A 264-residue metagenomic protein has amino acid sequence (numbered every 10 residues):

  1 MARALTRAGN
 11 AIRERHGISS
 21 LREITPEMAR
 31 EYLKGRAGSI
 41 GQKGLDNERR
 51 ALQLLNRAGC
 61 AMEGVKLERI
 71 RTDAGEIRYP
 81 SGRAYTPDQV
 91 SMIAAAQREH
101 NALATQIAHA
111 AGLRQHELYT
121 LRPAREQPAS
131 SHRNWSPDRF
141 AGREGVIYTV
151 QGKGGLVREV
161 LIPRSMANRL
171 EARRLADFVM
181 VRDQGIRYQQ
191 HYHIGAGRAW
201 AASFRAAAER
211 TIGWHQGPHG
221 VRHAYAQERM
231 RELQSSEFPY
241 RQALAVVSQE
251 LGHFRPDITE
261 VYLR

Functional and structural regions predicted by a protein language model:
M1-E63: Non-catalytic DNA-binding core/recognition domains of DNA-processing enzymes
R30, A61-S91: Flexible interdomain linker/hinge and immediately adjacent N-terminus of the catalytic tyrosine-recombinase domain
P87-H116, R241: Basic, Lys/Arg- and aromatic-enriched nucleic-acid-binding interface segment
A108, Y119, V247-Q249: The alpha-helix within a helix-turn-helix
L121-R169: Conserved tyrosine-mediated DNA breakage-rejoining catalytic core shared by Y-recombinases
L161-Q227: Active-site/catalytic core of tyrosine-dependent DNA strand-transfer enzymes
A201, G213-Q234, Y240-Q249, H253: Short basic/aromatic active-site micro-motif
Q249-R264: Catalytic-site neighborhood detector that most strongly recognizes the C-terminal catalytic loop/helix of tyrosine
